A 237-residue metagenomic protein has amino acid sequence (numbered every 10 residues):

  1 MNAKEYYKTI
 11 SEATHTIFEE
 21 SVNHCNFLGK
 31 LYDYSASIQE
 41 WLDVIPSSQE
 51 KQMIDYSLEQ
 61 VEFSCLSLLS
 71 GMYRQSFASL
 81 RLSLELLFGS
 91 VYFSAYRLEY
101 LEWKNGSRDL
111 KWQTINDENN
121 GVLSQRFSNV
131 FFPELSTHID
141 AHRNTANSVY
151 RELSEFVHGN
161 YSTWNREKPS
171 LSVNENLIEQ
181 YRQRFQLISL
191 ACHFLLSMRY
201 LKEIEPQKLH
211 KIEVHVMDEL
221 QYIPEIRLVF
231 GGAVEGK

Functional and structural regions predicted by a protein language model:
M1-L58, F63-Y73, A78, L101-K237: A cross-kingdom marker of C-terminal helix-rich interaction/assembly modules
S57, S64, S83, S90-V91 (+1 more regions): Alpha-helical solenoid scaffolds that mediate protein-protein interactions, centered on TPR/SEL1-like repeats but also
S79-L80, L87: Internal, conserved structured core segments that host functional sites
F93-A95, W103-K104: Short, charged/polar low-complexity linear motifs in solvent-exposed/disordered segments
